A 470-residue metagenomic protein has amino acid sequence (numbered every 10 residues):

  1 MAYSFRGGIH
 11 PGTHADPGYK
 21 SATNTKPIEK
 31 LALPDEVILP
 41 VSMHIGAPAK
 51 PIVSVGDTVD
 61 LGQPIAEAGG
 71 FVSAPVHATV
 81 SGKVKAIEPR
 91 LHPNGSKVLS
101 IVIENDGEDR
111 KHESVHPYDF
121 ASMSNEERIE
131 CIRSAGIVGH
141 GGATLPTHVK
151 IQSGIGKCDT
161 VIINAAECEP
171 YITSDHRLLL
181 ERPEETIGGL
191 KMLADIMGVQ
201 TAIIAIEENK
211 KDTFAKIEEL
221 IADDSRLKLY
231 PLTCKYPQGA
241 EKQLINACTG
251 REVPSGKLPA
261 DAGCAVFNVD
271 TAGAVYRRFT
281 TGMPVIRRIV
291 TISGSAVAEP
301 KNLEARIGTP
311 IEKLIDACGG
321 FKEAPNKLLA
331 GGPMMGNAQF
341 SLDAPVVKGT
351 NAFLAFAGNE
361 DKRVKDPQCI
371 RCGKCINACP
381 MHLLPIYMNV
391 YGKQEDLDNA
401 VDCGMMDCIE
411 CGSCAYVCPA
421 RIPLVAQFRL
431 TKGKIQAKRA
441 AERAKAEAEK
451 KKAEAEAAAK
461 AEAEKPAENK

Functional and structural regions predicted by a protein language model:
M1-I52: N-terminal, Lys/Arg-enriched amphipathic/low-complexity engagement segments that precede the first folded domain
A49-T58, G62: Short histidine-centered loop motifs in beta-beta connectors
V59-S73, E88, L99-N105: Short hydrophobic beta/alpha edge segments that flank linear recognition/processing sites
G82-V84: Conserved hydrophobic positions within beta-strands
A86, L91-L145, I155, K211: Acidic low-complexity segments
K111-H112, G139, V161-D175, A296: Gly-rich Lys/Arg/Thr-decorated short loops/hinges at beta-loop-alpha junctions or inter-strand turns that position
Q200-I311, A317-K322, G332-P333: Hydrophobic alpha-helical positions that pack around
T350-D366, I376, P380-A461: Ferredoxin-type iron-sulfur electron-transfer modules in oxidoreductases and energy-metabolism complexes
